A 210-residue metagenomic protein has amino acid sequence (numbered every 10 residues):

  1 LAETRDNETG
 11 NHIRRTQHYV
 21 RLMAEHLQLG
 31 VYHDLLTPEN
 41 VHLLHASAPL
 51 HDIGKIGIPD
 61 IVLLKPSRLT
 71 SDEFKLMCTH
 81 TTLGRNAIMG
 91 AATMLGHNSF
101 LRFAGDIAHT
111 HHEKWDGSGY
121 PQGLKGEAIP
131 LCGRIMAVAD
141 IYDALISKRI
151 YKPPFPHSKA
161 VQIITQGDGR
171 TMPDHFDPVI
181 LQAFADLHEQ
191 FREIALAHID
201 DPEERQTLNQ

Functional and structural regions predicted by a protein language model:
E3-Q210: Metal-dependent catalytic cores of enzymes that make or break cyclic nucleotides and related phosphoester linkages
